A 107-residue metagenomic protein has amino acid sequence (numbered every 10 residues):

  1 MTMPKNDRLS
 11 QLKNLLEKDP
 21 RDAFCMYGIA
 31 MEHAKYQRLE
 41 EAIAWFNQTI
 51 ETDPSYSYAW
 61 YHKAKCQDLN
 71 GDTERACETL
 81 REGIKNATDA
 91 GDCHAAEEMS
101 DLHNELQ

Functional and structural regions predicted by a protein language model:
N14-L15, Q48-T49, G83: Canonical positions in the second alpha-helix
K18, T52, N86-A90: Structural marker of alpha-solenoid helical repeat scaffolds
